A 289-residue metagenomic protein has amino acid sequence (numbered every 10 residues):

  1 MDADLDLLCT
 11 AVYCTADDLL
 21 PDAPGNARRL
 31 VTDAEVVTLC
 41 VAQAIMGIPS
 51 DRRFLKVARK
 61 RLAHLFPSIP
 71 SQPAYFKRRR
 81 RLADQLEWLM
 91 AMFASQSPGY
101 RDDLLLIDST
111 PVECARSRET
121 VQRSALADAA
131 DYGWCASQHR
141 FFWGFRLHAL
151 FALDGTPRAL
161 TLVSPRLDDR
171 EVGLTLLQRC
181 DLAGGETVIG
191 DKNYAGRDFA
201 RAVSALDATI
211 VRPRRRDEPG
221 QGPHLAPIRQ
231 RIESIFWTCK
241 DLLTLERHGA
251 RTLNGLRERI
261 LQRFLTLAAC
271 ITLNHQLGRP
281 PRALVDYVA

Functional and structural regions predicted by a protein language model:
M1-A289: Short alpha-helical elements
